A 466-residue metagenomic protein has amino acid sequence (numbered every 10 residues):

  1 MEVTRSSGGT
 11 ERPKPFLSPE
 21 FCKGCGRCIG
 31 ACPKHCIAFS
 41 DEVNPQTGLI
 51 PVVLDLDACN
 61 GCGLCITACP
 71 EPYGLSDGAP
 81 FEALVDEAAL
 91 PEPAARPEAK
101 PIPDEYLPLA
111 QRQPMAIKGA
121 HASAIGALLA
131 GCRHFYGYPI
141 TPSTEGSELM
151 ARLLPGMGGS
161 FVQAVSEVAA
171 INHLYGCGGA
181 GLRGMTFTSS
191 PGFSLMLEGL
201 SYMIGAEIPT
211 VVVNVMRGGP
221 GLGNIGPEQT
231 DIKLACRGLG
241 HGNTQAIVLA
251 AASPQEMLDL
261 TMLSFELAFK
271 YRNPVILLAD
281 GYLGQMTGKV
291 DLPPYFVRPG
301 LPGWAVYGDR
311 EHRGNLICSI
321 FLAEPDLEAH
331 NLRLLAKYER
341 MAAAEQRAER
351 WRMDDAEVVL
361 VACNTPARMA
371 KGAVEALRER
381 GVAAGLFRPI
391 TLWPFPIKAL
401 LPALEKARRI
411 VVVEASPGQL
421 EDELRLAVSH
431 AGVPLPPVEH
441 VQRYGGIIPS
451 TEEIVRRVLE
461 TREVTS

Functional and structural regions predicted by a protein language model:
R27-N44, L64-A89: Iron-sulfur cluster-binding cysteine motifs and their immediate structural context in ferredoxin-like electron-transfer
V85, L90-G238, Q245, S450 (+1 more regions): Thiamine diphosphate
T188, V211-M216, L249-A251, I276-D280 (+2 more regions): Short beta-strand segments
G226-D280, S450: Conserved thiamine diphosphate
R272-R350: Conformationally flexible catalytic loops at phosphate/diphosphate-handling active centers
R347-A383, F387, W393-L400: Redox- and metal-dependent alpha/beta enzyme cores, enriched for Fe-S-associated oxidoreductases and cofactor-handling
A415-S466: Peripheral docking tails and interdomain loops at the edges of cofactor- or intermediate-handling domains
